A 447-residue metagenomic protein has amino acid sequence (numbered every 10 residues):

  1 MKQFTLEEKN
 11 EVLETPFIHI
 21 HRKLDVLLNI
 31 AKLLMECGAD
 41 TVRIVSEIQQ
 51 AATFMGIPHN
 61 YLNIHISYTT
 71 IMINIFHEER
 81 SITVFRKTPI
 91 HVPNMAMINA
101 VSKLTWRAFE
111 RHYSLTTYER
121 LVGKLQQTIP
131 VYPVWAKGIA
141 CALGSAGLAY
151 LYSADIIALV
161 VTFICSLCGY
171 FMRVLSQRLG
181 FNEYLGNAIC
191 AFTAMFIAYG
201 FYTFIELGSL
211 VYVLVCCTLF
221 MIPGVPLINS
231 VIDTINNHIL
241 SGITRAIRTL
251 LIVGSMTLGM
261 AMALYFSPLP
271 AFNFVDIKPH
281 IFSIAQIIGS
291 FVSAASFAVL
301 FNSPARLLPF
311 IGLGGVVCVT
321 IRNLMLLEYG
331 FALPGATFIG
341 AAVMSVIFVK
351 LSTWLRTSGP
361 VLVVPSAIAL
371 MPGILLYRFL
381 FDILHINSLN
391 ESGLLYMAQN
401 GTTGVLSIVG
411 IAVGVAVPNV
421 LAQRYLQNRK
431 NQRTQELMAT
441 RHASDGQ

Functional and structural regions predicted by a protein language model:
M1-Q126: Soluble N-terminal domains of membrane-associated systems
T116-I129, L143-A154, Y170-N182, F266-K278 (+3 more regions): Short juxtamembrane and helix-loop transition motifs at transmembrane-helix boundaries in membrane proteins
P130-N229, A305, F310: Core alpha-helical transmembrane segments of integral membrane proteins
W135-I139, L159-I164, L185-I189, A246 (+7 more regions): Hydrophobic alpha-helical transmembrane segments
C141-A142, T162-R178, A191-F196, V292 (+2 more regions): Conserved mixed alpha/beta catalytic, RNA-binding, or beta-rich assembly cores of soluble enzyme, regulatory
A149-C165, L210-P223, F274-G289, G330-A342 (+1 more regions): Structural signature of hydrophobic alpha-helical transmembrane segments
F204-S209, S267-I281, H385-A398: Membrane-interface helix termini and inter-helical loops of multi-pass transporters
L214-C217, N229-V231, I235-G254, M325-Q447: C-terminal transmembrane helix-loop-helix hairpin of multi-pass membrane proteins
